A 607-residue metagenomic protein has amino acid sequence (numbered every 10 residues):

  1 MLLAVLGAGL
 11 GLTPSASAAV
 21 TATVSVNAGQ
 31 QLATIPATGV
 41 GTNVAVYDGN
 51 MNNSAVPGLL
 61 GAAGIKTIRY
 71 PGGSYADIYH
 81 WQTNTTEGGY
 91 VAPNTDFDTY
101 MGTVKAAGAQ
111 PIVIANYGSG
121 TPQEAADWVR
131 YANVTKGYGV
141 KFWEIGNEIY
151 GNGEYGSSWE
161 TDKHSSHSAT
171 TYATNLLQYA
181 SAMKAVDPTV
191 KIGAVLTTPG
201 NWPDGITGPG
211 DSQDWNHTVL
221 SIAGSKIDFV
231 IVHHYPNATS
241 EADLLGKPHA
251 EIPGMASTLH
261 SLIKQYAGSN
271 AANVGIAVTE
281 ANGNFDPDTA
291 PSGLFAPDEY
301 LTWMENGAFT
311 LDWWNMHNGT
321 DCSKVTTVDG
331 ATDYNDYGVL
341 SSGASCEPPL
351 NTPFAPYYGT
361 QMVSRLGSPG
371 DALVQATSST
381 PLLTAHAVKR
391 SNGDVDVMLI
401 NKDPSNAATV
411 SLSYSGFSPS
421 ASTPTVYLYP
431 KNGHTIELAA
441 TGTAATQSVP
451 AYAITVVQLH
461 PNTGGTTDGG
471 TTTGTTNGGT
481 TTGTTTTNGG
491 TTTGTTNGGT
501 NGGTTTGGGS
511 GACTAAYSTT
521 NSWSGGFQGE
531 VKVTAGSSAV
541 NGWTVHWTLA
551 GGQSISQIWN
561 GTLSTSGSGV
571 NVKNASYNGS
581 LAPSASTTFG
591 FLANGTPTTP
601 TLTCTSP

Functional and structural regions predicted by a protein language model:
M1-A18: Secretory targeting and sorting signals
A19-S225: N-terminal catalytic cores of secreted or lumenal carbohydrate-active enzymes
D48-M51, A76-Y79, G120-T121, Y150-N152 (+6 more regions): Flexible loop/turn segments at secondary-structure boundaries
W128, S168-Y300, E305-N306: Noncatalytic carbohydrate-binding groove/subsite architecture in carbohydrate-active enzymes
V278, G283-Q361, R365, D371-T384: Aromatic/acidic polysaccharide-binding cleft in carbohydrate-active enzymes
S379-P419, S524, G529-T534, S538-N541: Carbohydrate-binding surface patches
I400-T466, Q553-I555, G567-G569, N578-L581: C-terminal beta-sandwich/jelly-roll accessory domains of carbohydrate-active enzymes
Q447, V456-T475, G479, G483-T486 (+2 more regions): Extracellular low-complexity, O-glycosylation-prone Ser/Thr/Pro/Gly-rich "stalks" and linkers flanking catalytic
